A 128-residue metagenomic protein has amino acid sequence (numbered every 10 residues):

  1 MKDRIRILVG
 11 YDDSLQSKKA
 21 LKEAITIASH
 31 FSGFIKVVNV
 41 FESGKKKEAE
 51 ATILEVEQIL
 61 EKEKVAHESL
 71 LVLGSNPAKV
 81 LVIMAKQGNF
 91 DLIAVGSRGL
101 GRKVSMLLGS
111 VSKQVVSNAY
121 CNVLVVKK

Functional and structural regions predicted by a protein language model:
M1-E55, I59-H67: Small/aliphatic-rich secondary-structure junction motif
A20, K47-E50, K79-V82, S105-M106: Short, well-ordered secondary-structure micro-motifs
V38, E68-V72, L124: General small-molecule cofactor/ligand-binding pocket signal
F41, L73, R98: Residue-level "edge-of-site" marker
K62-I93: Structural beta-alpha unit
K86-K128: Gly/Ser-rich helix-loop-strand patches that form or flank binding pockets for ribonucleotide-derived cofactors
